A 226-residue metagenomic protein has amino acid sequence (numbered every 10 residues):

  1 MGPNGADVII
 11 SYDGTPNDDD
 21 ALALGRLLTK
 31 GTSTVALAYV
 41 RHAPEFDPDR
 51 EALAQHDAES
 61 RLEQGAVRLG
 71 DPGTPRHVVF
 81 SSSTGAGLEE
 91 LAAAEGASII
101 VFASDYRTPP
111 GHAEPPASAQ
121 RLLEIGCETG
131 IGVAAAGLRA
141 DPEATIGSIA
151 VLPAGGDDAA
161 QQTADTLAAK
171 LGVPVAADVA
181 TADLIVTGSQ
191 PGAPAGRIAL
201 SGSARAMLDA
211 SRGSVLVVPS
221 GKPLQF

Functional and structural regions predicted by a protein language model:
M1-A52, T74, A136-L184, A210 (+1 more regions): Small/aliphatic-rich secondary-structure junction motif
M1-N4, L22, E89-R139, T187-F226: Gly/Ser-rich helix-loop-strand patches that form or flank binding pockets for ribonucleotide-derived cofactors
Q55: Catalytic beta/alpha-barrel core
A58-A66, A160: N-terminal membrane-insertion helices
Q64-R76, S211-S214: A structural motif corresponding to the C-terminal end of an alpha-helix and its immediate exit/capping segment
G73-H77, I131, V175-A177, V215: Generic structural signal for residues in well-ordered beta-strands
V78-G87: Charged docking surfaces used in two-component/phosphorelay signaling
G85, P115-Q120, I146, Q161: Hydrophobic, well-ordered secondary-structure segments
